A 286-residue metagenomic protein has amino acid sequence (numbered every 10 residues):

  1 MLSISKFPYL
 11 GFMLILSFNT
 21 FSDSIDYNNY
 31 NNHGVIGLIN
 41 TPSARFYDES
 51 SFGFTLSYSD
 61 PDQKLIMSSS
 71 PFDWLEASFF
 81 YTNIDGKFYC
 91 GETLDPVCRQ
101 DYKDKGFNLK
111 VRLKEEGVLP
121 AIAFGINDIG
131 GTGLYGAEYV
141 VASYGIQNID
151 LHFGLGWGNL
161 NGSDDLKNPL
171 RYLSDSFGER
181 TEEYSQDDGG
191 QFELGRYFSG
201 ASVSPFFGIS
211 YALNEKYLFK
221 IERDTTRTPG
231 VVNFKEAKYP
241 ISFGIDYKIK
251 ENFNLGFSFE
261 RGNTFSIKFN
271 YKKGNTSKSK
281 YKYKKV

Functional and structural regions predicted by a protein language model:
M1-Y9: Bacterial N-terminal signal peptides that target proteins for export
S17-N19: N-terminal signal peptide c-region/cleavage motif recognized by signal peptidases
S22-L134, I146-I149, G158-N159, E193-L194 (+5 more regions): Transmembrane beta-barrel domains of Gram-negative outer membranes and organellar outer membranes
Y30-N32, D165-Y184, S266-V286: Extracellular/periplasmic loop regions
Y89-D95, Y135-Y139, D164-P169, G230-A237 (+1 more regions): Outer-membrane beta-barrel translocator domains and adjoining extracellular loop/strand segments of Gram-negative
A142: Carbohydrate-associated surface elements
D150-S242: Outer-membrane beta-barrel transmembrane domain signature
G189-Q191, Y197, K248-V286: Flexible, glycine-rich linker and terminal segments associated with outer-membrane beta-barrel/transport systems
